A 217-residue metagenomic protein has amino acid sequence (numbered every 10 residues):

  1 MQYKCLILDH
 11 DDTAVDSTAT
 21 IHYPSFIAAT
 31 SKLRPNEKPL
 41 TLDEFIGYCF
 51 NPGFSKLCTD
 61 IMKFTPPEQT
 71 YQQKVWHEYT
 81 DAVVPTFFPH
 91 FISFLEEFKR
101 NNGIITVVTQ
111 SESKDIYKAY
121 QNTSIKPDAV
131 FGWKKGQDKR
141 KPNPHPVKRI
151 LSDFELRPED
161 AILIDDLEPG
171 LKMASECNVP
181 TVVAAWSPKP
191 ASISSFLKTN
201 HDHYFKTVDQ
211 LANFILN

Functional and structural regions predicted by a protein language model:
M1-K4, S113-N217: Asp-based, Mg2+/Mn2+-dependent phosphohydrolase catalytic module
Q2-P89, R100: N-terminal helical cap/lid subdomain that shapes the substrate entry/recognition surface in HAD-like hydrolases
T20-Y23, N51, S55, I92 (+3 more regions): Alpha-helix N-cap/helix-start and coil->helix boundary motif
P35, F64, G103, L156 (+1 more regions): Short glycine/serine/threonine/alanine-rich loop segments
P39-L42, F88, I92, P144 (+2 more regions): Structural motif corresponding to alpha-helix initiation and N-cap regions
Y79-V107, S113, P144: Short, acidic loop-to-helix structural element flanking the phosphoryl-transfer center in phosphate-processing enzymes
